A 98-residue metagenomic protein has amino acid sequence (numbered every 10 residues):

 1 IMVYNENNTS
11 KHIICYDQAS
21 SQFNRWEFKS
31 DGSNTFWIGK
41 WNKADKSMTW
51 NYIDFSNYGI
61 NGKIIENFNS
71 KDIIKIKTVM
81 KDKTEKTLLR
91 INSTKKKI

Functional and structural regions predicted by a protein language model:
I1-I98: Hydrophobic small-molecule pocket/channel-lining residues, especially in calycin-type beta-barrels
